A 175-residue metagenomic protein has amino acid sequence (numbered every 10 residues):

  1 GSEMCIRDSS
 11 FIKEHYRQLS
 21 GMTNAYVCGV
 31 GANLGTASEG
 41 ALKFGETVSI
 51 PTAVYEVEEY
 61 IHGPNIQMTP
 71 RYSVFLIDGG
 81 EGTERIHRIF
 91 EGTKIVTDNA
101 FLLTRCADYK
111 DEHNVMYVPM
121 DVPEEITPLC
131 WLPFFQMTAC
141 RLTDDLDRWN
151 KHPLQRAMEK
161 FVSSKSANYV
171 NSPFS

Functional and structural regions predicted by a protein language model:
G1-I6: Short, small-residue-biased leader/transition segments that mark boundaries at the very start of proteins
R7-G21: A short, well-structured juxtamembrane/interface segment
F11-K13, Y55, R148-L154: Flexible, glycine/charged-enriched surface loops at secondary-structure junctions
S20-T69, M137-C140: Anionic-ligand anchoring segments at beta-strand to alpha-helix junctions in alpha/beta enzyme folds, i.e., glycine
G29-G31, I77-E81, R105: Structural motif
E56-F101: Internal helical hairpin/lid segments
L102-K110: Short, polar loop motifs at secondary-structure junctions
N114-S175: Short alpha-helices
